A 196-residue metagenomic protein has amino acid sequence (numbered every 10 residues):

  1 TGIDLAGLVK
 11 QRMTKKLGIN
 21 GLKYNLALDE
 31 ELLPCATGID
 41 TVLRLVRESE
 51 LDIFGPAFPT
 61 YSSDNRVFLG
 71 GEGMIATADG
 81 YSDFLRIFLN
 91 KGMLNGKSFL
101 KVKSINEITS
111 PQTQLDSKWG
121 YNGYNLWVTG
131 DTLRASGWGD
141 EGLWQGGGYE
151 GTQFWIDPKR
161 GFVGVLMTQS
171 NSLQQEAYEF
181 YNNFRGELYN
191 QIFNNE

Functional and structural regions predicted by a protein language model:
T1-E141: Short, surface-exposed loop or secondary-structure junction motifs that flank catalytic or metal-binding residues
Q145: Short, structured beta-strand/loop micro-motifs enriched in basic residues and often containing a Trp
G148-E150: Short, small/polar residue-rich loop motifs at catalytic or cofactor-binding pockets
Q153-F154: Non-globular disordered terminal and juxtamembrane segments underlying protein topogenesis/assembly
D157-P158: Short, acidic, Ser/Thr-enriched surface-loop or helix-capping motifs
G161-S170: Short, well-ordered beta-strand elements
N171-Y181: A short acidic/glycine-rich loop-to-helix N-cap element
F180-E196: Surface-exposed amphipathic alpha-helical segments
